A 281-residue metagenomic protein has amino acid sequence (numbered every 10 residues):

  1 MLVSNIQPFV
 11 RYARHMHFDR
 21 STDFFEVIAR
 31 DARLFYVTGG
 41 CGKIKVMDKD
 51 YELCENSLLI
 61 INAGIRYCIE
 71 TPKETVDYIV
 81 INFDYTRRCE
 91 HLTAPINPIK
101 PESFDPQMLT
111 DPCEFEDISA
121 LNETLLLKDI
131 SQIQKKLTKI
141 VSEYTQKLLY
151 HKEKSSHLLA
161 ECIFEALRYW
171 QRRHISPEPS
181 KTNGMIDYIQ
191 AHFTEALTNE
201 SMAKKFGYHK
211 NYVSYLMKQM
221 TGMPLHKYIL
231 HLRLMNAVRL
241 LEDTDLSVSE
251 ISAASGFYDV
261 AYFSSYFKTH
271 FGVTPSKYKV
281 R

Functional and structural regions predicted by a protein language model:
M1-H15, D19, C68-Q146: A hydrophobic/aromatic-rich effector-binding and dimerization subdomain of bacterial HTH-type transcriptional regulators
F9-R11, M16-D23, L230-R233, E242: C-terminal all-alpha effector/ligand-binding and dimerization domain of prokaryotic HTH-type transcriptional repressors
V27-I44: Short, conserved beta-strand element in jelly-roll/cupin
C41-K43, D50, R66: Structural motif
D48-A63: Short acidic-glycine-tyrosine-enriched beta hairpin
I118-D129, E143-A191, E195, N199-F206 (+1 more regions): Short, Lys/Arg-enriched, Trp-marked, Pro/Gly-tolerant hinge/linker segments that flank
I186-A191, A196, E200, Y215-S264 (+2 more regions): Terminal helix-turn-helix DNA-binding modules in bacterial transcription factors
